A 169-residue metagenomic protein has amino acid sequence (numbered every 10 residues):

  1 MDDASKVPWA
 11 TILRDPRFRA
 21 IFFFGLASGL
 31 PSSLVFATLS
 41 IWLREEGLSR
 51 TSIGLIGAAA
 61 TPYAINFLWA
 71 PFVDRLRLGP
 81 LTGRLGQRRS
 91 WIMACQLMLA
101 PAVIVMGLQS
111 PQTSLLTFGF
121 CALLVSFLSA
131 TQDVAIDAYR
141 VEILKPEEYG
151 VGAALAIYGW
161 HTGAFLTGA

Functional and structural regions predicted by a protein language model:
D3-Y63: Helix-loop boundary and gating motifs at the non-cytosolic
S32, A64, L124-I136: Core transmembrane helices of Major Facilitator Superfamily
L39, A130-L144: Intracellular juxtamembrane helix-capping segments at the cytosolic ends of symmetry-related transmembrane helices
R50-T51, V141, P146-L155: Loop-to-transmembrane helix entry/capping segments in MFS-fold secondary transporters and related SLC/MFSD carriers
I53-G79: Central cavity-lining transmembrane alpha-helices of secondary-active solute carriers, predominantly the Major
Y63-F67, G150-A169: Glycine-rich segments within core transmembrane alpha-helices of 12-TM secondary carriers
L78-G79, S90-T113: C-terminal ends and interior cores of transmembrane alpha-helices in multi-pass membrane transporters/permeases
